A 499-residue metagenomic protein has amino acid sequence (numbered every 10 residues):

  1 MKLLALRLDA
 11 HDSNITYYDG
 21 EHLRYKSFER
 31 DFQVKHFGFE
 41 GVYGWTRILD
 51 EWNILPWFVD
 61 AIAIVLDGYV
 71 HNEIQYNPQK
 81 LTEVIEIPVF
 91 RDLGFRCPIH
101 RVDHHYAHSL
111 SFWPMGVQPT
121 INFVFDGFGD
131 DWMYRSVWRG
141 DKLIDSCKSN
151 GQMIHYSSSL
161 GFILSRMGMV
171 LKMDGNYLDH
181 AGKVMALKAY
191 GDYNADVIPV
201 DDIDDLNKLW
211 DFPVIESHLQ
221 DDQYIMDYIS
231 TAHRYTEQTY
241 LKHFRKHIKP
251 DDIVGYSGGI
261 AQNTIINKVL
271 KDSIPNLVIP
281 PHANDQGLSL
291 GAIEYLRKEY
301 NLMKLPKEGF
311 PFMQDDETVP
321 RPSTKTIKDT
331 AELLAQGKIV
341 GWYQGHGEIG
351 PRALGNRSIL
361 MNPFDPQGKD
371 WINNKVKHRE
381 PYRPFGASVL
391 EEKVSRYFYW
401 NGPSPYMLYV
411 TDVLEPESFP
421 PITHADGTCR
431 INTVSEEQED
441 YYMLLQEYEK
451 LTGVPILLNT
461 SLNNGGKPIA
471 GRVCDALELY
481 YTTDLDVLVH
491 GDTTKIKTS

Functional and structural regions predicted by a protein language model:
L3, R7-H36, I87, R91-L93 (+5 more regions): Flexible beta->alpha loop and helix N-cap segments adjacent to enzyme active/binding sites
E29-F58: N-terminal phosphate-binding loop and adjacent alpha-helix
R47-D92, C97, L110-F112: Short beta-strand-loop/turn "lid" adjacent to the catalytic site in phosphate-handling enzymes
N53, P114-M115, K246-I248: Glycine-rich helix-loop-beta junction characteristic of Rossmann-like nucleotide cofactor-binding loops
P56-Y69, P250-G259, G341: Short glycine-rich phosphate-binding loop at a beta-alpha junction
A186-A232: Active-site cores of enzymes that catalyze phosphoryl transfer or operate on phosphate-rich substrates
I225-Y228, A232, T236, G258 (+2 more regions): Secondary-structure capping and boundary motifs in well-ordered enzyme cores
S230-D252: Phosphate/ATP-binding catalytic cores across multiple sugar-kinase/actin-like superfamilies, primarily ASKHA
